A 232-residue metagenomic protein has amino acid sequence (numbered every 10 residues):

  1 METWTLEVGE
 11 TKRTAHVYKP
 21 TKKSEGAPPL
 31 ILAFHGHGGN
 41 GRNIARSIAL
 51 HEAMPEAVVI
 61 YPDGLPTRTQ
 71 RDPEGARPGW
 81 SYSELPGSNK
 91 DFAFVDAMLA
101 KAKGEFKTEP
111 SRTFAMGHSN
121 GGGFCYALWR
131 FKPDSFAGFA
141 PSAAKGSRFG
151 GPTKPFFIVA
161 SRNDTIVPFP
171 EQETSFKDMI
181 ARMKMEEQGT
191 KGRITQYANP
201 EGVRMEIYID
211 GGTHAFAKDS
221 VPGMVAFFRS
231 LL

Functional and structural regions predicted by a protein language model:
M1-L30, R42-N43, I48, A57-V58 (+7 more regions): A domain-start/cap signature at the N-terminus of enzymes
A33-G36, Y61, M116, I158: Structural cue for short, hydrophobic secondary-structure segments
G38-N40, T67: Serine-hydrolase catalytic-loop signature spanning alpha/beta hydrolases and amidase-signature enzymes
D63-K90: Cap/lid segment of the alpha/beta-hydrolase catalytic domain
A93-S111: Conserved acidic catalytic loop of the alpha/beta-hydrolase fold
I158-A160, D164: Short beta-strand/loop motif that positions the catalytic acidic residue of the alpha/beta-hydrolase fold
T165-E171, F216-K218: Conserved alpha/beta-hydrolase "acid-adjacent" motif
